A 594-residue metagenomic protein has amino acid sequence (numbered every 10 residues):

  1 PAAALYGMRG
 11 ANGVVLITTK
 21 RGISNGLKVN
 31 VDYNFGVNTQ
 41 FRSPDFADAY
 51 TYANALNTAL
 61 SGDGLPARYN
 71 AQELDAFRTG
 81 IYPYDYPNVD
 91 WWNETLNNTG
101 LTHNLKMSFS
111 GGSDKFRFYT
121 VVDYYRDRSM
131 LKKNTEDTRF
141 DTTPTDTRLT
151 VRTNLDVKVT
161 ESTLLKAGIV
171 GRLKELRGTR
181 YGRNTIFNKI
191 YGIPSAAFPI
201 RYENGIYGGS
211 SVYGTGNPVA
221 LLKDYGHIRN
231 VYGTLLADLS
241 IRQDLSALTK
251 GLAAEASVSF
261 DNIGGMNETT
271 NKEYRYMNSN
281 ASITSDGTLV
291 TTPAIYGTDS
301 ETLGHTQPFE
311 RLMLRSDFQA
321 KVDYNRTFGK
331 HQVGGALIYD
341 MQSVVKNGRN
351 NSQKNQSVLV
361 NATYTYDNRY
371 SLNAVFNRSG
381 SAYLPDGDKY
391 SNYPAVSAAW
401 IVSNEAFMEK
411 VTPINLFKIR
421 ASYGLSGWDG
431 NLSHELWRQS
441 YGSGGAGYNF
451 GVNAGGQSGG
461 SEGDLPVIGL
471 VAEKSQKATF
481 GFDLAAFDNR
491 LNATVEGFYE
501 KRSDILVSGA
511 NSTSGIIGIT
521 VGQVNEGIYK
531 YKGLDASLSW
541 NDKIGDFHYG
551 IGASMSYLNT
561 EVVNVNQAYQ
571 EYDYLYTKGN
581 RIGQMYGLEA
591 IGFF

Functional and structural regions predicted by a protein language model:
P1-N30: A beta-strand signature from Gram-negative outer-membrane beta-barrel systems, especially the internal plug domain
A2-R9, T39-S43, G469: N-terminal plug
G7-A11, D45, V411-N415: Short, glycine-/polar-rich solvent-exposed loops and beta-turns at beta-strand/coil boundaries
A11, N93-L176, G329: Transmembrane beta-barrel wall of Gram-negative outer-membrane proteins
R21-K133, Q307, Y324: Residues embedded in well-ordered regular secondary structure
N30-P83, Y181-G182, L436, G527 (+1 more regions): Conserved small-residue
A67-V89, N104, T185-G216: Acidic, glycine-rich flexible loop segments
H103, N154-T163, G168-L173, T179 (+3 more regions): Extracellular/periplasmic, surface-exposed regions of secreted and cell-surface proteins
